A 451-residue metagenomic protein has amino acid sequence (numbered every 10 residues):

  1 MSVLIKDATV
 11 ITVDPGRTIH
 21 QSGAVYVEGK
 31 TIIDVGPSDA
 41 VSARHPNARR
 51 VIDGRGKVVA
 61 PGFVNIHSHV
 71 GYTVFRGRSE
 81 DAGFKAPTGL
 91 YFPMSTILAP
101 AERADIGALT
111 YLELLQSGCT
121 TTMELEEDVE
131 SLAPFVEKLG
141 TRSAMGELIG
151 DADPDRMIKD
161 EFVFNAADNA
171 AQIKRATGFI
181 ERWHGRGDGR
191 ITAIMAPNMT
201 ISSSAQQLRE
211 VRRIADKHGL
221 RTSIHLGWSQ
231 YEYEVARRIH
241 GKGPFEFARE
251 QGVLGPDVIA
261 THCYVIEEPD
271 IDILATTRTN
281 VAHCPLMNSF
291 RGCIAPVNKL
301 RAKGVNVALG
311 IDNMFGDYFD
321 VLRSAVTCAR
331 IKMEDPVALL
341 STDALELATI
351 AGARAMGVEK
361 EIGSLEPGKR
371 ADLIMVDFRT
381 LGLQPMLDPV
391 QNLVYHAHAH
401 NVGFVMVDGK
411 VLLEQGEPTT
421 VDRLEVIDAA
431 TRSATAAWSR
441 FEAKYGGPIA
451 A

Functional and structural regions predicted by a protein language model:
M1-G23, V27-I33, S38, R44 (+1 more regions): Active-site microenvironment of metallo-dependent hydrolases
V3-K6, A43-A86, A108, L112-Q116: Replace "His-x-His-based motif
V74-D105, E147-A167, Q230-D257, N280 (+1 more regions): Active-site gating loops and adjacent loop-to-helix segments of metal-dependent hydrolytic enzymes
R76-T141, Q172-D188, T431-A436: Alpha-helical scaffold segments that flank or form the walls of functional sites
M123-E126, I194-E210, S289-R291, A355-G357: Active-site glycine- and acidic-residue-rich loops that bind and position anionic ligands or nucleotide-like cofactors
A133-Y264: Metal-coordinating catalytic core of metallo-dependent amide/deamination hydrolases
G140-R142, A215-R221, V253-P256, I273-A282 (+2 more regions): Glycine-enriched alpha-helix->loop->beta-strand junction motifs that scaffold or abut catalytic
E250-D257, N298-T380, H396-H398: His/Asp/Glu-enriched, well-ordered alpha-helical/loop segment that forms or immediately abuts the divalent-metal
